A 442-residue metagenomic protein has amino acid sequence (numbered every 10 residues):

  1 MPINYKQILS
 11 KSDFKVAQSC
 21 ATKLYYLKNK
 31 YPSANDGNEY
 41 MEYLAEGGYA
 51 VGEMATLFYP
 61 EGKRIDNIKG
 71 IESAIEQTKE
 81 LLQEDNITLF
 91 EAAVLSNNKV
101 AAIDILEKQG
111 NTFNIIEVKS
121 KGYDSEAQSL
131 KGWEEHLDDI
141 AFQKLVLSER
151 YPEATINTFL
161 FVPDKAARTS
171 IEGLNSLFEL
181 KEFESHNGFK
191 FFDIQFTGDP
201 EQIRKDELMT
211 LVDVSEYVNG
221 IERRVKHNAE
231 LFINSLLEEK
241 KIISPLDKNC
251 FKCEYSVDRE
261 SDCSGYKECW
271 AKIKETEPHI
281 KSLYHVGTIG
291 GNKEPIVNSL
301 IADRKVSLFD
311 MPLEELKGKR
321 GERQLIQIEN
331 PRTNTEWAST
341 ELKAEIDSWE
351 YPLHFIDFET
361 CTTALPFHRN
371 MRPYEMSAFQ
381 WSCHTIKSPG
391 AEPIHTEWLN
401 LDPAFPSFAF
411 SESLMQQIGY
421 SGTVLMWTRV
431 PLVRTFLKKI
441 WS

Functional and structural regions predicted by a protein language model:
M1-F113, I280-H285, I289-R320, I328-N330: Metal-dependent nuclease catalytic cores that hydrolyze phosphodiester bonds in DNA/RNA, characterized by
P2-I3, Q7, D13, A17-Q18 (+5 more regions): Cys/His-rich finger/ribbon microdomains and the adjacent scaffold used for macromolecule binding/structural
L24-Y26, T362, V433: Hydrophobic positions within alpha-helical membrane elements
Q83-V214, H354, T360, A364-L365 (+2 more regions): Mg2+/Mn2+-dependent nuclease catalytic core
L106-K108, A338-P352, L414-I418: A short acidic-Thr-Gly-centered motif at the start of a beta-strand
I115-E117, N157-V162, I242-P245, N249-E254 (+2 more regions): A structural signal for short, well-ordered beta-strand segments and their strand-loop junctions that often border
S421: Core nucleotide-handling region used for phosphoryl-transfer chemistry
V424-T435, K439: Acidic, metal-coordinating catalytic cores used for nucleic-acid/nucleotide bond scission and strand-transfer chemistry
